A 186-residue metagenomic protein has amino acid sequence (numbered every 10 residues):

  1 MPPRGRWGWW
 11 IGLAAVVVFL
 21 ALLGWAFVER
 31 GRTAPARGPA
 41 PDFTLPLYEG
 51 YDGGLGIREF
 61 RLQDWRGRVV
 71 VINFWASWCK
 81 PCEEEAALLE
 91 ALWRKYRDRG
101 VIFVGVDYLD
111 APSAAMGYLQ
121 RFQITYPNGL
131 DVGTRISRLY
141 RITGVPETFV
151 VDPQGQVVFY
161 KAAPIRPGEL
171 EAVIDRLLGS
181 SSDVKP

Functional and structural regions predicted by a protein language model:
M1-D52, P186: N-terminal targeting signals for export/organelle localization
F43, G53, F60, F74-W75 (+3 more regions): Conserved hydrophobic/aromatic "anchor" residues that stabilize well-ordered secondary structure elements
T44-V70: A short beta-strand-turn-helix
R68-V70, W75-W78, G144: Short pre-active-site segment immediately N-terminal to redox-active cysteine/selenocysteine motifs in thiol-based
V71-N73, G105, F149-V150: Hydrophobic beta-strand core positions in alpha/beta domains
F74-A91: Conserved redox-active cysteine motifs that mediate thiol-disulfide chemistry, especially di-cysteine Cys-X(1-2)-Cys
G100-P112, I124-T134: Thiol-based oxidoreductase modules, predominantly thioredoxin-like and allied folds used for disulfide exchange
G117-T125, L130-S181: Thiol/disulfide oxidoreductase modules built on the thioredoxin-like
